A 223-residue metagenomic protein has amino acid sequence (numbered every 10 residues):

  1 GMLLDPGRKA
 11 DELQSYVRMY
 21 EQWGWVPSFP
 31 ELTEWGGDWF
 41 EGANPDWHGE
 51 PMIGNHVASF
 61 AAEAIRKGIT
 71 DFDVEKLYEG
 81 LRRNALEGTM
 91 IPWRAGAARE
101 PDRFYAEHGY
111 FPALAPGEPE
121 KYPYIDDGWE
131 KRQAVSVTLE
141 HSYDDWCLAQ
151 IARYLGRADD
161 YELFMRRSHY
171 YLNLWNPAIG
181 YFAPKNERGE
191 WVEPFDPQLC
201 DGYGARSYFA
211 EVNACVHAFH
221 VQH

Functional and structural regions predicted by a protein language model:
G1-L3: C-terminal substrate/ligand-recognition segments
P6-N44: Active-site-surrounding "flap" and adjacent substrate/cofactor-binding loops of secreted or lumenal enzymes, prototyped
W25, F29, A61, Y154: Structured, non-membrane catalytic/scaffold regions adjacent to prosthetic-group chemistry
F29-V57, E63-R66: Aromatic/His-enriched, Gly/Pro-containing loop or helix-boundary segments that lie immediately adjacent to catalytic
G54, A58, I65-H223: Active-site core of glycosidic bond-cleaving carbohydrate-active enzymes
